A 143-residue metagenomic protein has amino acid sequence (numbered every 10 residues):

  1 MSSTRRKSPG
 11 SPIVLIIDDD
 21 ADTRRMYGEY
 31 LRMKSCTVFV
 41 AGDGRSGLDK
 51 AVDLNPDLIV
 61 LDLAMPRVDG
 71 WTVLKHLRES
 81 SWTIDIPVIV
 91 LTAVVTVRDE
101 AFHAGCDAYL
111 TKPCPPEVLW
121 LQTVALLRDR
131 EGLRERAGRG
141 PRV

Functional and structural regions predicted by a protein language model:
R25-M33: Charged docking surfaces used in two-component/phosphorelay signaling
S35-G42, K50: Short hydrophobic/Thr-rich beta-strand motif most characteristic of the beta2 strand and flanking loop of CheY-like
L54-V60: Active-site beta3 strand of CheY-like receiver
M65: Receiver (REC) domain active-site loop signature in two-component systems and cognate sites in sensor histidine kinases
I89-L91: Hydrophobic/aromatic residues positioned on beta-strands within the core alpha/beta folds
C114-A125: C-terminal output helix
